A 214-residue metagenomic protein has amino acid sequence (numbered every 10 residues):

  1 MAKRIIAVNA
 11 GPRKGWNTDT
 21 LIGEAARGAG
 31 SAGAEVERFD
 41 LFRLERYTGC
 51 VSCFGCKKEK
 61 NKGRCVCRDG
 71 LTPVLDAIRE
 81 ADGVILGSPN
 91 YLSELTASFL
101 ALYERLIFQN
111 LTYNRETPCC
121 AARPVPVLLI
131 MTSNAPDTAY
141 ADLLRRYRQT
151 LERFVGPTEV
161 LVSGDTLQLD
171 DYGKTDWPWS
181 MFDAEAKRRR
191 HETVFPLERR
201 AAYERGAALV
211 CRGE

Functional and structural regions predicted by a protein language model:
M1-E116, W179-E214: N-terminal beta1-alpha1-beta2 submodule of the flavodoxin-like/Rossmannoid cofactor-binding fold
F42-L44, S133, G164-L167: Short, solvent-exposed coil/turn elements at secondary-structure transition points
T48-S52, A141, D170-T175: Short aromatic-enriched loop/helix-cap "lid" or pocket-rim segments at secondary-structure transitions that line
Y91-S93, A135-P136, L167-Q168: Short, catalytically relevant binding-site loops at active-site mouths
S98, L111-V162: Short, glycine-/small-residue-rich phosphate/pyrophosphate-handling segment
T158-T175: Short, solvent-exposed beta-strand-terminating loops
